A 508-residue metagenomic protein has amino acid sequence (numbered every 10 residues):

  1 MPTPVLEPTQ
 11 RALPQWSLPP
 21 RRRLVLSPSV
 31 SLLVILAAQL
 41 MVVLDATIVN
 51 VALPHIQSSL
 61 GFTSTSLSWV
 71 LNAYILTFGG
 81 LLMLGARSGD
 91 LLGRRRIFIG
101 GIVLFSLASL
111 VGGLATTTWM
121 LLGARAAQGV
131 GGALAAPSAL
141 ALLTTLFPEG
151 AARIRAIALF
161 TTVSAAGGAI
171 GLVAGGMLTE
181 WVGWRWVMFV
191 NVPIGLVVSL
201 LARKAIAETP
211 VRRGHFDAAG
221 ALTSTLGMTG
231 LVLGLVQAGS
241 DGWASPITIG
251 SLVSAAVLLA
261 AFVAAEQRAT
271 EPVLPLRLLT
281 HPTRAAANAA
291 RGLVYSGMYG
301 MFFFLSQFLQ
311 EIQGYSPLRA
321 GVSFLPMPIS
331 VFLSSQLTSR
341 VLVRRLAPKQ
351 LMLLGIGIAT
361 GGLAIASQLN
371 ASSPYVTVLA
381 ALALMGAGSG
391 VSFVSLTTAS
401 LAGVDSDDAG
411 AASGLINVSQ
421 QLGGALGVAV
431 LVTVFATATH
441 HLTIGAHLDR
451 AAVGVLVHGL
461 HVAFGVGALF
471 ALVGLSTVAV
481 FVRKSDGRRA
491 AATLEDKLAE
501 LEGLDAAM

Functional and structural regions predicted by a protein language model:
M1-S27, F481-M508: Intrinsic disorder in cytosolic terminal tails and internal cytosolic loops of multi-pass membrane transporters
P2-K204, L337, L342-L346, T360 (+2 more regions): Transmembrane-helix bundle of Major Facilitator Superfamily
S31-T77, G183, I247-S251, L258 (+2 more regions): Transmembrane core module of solute transporters
L33, L81, G93-I102, T116-M120 (+3 more regions): C-terminal module of multi-pass small-molecule transporters
Q39, L71, I75, R155-A165 (+5 more regions): Small-residue-rich transmembrane alpha-helices and their cytosolic helix-loop interfaces in multi-pass secondary
P54, A86-R87, G175-G176, V232 (+5 more regions): Small-residue-mediated transmembrane helix hinge/kink sites in multi-pass secondary transporters
T65, D90-L91, G113-T116, G176-R185 (+8 more regions): Membrane-helix boundary and inter-helical linker elements of multi-pass secondary transporters
A158, E180-R291, G297, E311 (+3 more regions): Hydrophobic transmembrane-helix bundles of small-molecule transporters
